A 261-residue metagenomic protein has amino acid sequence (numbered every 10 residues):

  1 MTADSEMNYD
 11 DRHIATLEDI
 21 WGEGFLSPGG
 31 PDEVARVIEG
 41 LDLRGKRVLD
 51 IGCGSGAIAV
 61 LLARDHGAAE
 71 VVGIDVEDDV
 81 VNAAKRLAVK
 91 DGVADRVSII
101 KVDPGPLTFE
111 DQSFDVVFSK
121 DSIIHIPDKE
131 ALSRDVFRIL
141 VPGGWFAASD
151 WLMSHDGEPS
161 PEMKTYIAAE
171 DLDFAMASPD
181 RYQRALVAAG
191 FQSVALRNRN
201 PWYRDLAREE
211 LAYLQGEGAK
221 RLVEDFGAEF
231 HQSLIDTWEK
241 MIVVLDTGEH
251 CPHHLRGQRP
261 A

Functional and structural regions predicted by a protein language model:
S27-R44: Conserved alpha-helix/loop element of class I SAM-dependent methyltransferases that forms part of the SAM/SAH-binding
L49, S55-P106: Class I SAM-dependent methyltransferase SAM/SAH-binding core
G105-V116: A short acidic, Gly/Pro-enriched loop at the edge of an enzyme's catalytic core that lines a small-molecule cofactor
V116-D128: A short SAM/SAH-binding and catalytic strip from SAM-dependent methyltransferases
E130-W145: A short glycine-rich, Lys/Arg-flanked "PGG" loop and its adjoining helix->strand segment in the class I
L152-D173: Short, glycine-/aromatic-enriched active-site segment of Class I SAM-dependent methyltransferases
A175-A189: Short alpha-helix
A195-A261: Conserved Class I S-adenosyl-L-methionine
